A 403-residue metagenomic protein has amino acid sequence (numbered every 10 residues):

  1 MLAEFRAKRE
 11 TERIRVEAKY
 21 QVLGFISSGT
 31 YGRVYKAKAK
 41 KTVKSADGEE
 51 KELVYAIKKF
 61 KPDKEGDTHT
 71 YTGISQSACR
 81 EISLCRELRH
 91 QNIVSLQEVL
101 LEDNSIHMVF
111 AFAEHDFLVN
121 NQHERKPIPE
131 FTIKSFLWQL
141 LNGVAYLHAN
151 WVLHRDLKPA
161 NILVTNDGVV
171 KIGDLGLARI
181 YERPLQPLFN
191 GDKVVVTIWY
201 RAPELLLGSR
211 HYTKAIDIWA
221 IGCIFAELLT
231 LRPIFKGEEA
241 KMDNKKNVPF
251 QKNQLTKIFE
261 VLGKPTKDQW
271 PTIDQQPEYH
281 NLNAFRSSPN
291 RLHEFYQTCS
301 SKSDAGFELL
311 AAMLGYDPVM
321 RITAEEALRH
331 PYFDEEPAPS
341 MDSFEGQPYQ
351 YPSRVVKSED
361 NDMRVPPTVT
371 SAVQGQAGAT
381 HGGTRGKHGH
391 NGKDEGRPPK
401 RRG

Functional and structural regions predicted by a protein language model:
R33: Conserved N-lobe ATP-binding subsite of Hanks-type protein kinase domains, especially the beta3 VAIK lysine
E49-V54, K59-R89: Conserved N-lobe beta3->alphaC-helix segment of eukaryotic protein kinase catalytic domains
V99: Activation-segment/catalytic-loop signature of the eukaryotic protein kinase fold
E102-A111, L118-V119: A conserved loop-to-beta-strand element in the N-lobe of protein kinase catalytic cores that borders the ATP-binding
F136-L137: Activation segment signature within eukaryotic-like protein kinase domains
E260-A311: C-terminal lobe substrate-recognition/regulatory segment of protein kinase catalytic domains
A338-G403: C-terminal intrinsically disordered, low-complexity extensions immediately downstream of enzyme catalytic cores
